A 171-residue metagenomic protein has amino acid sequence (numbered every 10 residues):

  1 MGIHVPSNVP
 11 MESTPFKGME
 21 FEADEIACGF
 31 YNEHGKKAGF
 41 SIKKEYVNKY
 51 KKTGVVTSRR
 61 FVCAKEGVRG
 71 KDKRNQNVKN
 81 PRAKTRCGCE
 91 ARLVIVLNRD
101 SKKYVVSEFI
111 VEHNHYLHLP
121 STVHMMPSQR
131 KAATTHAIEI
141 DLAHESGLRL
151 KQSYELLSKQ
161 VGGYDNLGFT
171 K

Functional and structural regions predicted by a protein language model:
M1-P127: Short, conserved DNA-binding cores of transcription-related domains
L117-K171: Short, positively charged, Gly/Tyr-enriched micro-motifs that form contact patches at catalytic or ligand/partner
